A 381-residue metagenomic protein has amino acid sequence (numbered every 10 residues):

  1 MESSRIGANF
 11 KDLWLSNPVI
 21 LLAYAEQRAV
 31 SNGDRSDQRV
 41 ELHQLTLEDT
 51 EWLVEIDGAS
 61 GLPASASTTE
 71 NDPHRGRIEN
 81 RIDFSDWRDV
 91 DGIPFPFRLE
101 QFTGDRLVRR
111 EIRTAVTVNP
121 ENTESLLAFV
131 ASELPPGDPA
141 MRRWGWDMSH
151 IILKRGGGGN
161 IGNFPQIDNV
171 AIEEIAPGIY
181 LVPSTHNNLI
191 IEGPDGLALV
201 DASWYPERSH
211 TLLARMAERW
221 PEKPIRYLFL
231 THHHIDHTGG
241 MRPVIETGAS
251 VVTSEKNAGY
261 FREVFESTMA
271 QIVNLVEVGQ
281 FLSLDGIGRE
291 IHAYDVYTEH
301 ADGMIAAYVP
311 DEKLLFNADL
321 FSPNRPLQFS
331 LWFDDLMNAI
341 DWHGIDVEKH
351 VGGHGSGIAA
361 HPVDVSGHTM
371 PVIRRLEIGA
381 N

Functional and structural regions predicted by a protein language model:
M1-L53, G58-L62, E70-G76, G159 (+4 more regions): Flexible, processing/modification-adjacent segments and terminal tails in exported/periplasmic/extracellular proteins
D37-L134, P310, N317-A318, P323-H343: Gly/Pro-enriched, hydrophobic low-complexity segments that function as extracytoplasmic propeptides/linkers
R110-P194: Zn-dependent metallo-beta-lactamase
I172-A214, E218, M304-S322: Conserved beta-strand hairpin/beta-sheet module of binuclear metal-dependent hydrolase folds, prominently
E207, H233-G239, A258-F261, A301-D302 (+2 more regions): Active-site environment of divalent metal-dependent phosphoester hydrolases
E207-V252, W342-E348: Active-site metal-binding motif and surrounding structural segment of the metallo-beta-lactamase
T247-A249, S254-N257, E266-A306, P310 (+3 more regions): Flexible, acidic/histidine-containing loops and adjacent segments that form or flank the divalent-metal
M337-N381: Divalent-metal (often Zn2+) His-rich catalytic cores of metallo-beta-lactamase-fold enzymes
